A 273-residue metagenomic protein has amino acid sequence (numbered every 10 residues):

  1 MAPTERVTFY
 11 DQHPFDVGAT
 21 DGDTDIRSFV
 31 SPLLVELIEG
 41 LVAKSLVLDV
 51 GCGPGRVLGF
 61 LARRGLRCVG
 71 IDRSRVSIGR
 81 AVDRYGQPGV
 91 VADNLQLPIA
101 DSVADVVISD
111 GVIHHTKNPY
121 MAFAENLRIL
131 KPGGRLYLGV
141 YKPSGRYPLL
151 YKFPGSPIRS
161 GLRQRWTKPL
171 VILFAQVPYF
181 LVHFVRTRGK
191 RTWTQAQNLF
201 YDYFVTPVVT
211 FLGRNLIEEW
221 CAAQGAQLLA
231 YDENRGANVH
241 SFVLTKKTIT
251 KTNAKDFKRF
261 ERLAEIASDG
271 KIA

Functional and structural regions predicted by a protein language model:
M1-Q96, E233-A273: Conserved N-terminal segment of class I S-adenosyl-L-methionine
L95-V106: A short acidic, Gly/Pro-enriched loop at the edge of an enzyme's catalytic core that lines a small-molecule cofactor
V106-N118: A short SAM/SAH-binding and catalytic strip from SAM-dependent methyltransferases
Y120-P132: A short glycine-rich, Lys/Arg-flanked "PGG" loop and its adjoining helix->strand segment in the class I
R135-Q176, F180: Conserved class I S-adenosyl-L-methionine
L150-G155, G189-V209: Short, glycine-/aromatic-enriched active-site segment of Class I SAM-dependent methyltransferases
V208-Q224: Short alpha-helix
